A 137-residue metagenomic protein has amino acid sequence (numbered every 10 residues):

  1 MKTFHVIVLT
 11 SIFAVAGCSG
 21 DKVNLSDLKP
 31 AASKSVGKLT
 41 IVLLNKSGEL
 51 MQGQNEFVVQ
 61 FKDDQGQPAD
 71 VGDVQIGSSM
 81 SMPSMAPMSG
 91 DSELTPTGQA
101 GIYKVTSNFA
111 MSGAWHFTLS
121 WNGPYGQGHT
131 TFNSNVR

Functional and structural regions predicted by a protein language model:
M1-I7: Bacterial N-terminal signal peptides that target proteins for export
A14-G17: C-terminal motif of bacterial Sec signal peptides marking the signal peptidase cleavage site
S19-S112, H116, S120-R137: Contiguous segments within soluble domain cores/interaction surfaces
